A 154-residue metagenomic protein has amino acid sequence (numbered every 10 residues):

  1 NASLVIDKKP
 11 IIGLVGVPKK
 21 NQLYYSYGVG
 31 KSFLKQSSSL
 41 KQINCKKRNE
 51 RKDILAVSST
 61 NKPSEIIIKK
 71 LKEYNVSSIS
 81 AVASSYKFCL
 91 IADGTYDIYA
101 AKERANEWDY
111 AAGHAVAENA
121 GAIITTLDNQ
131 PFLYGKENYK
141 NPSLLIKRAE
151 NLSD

Functional and structural regions predicted by a protein language model:
N1-F33: DPxDG-like acidic metal-binding loop motif
K8, N21, S37-L40, N129: Detector for glycine-centered tight turns/loop "hinges" at secondary-structure junctions
I12, L55, D97-I98: Short, Asp-centered acidic motifs that coordinate Mg2+ and/or phosphate in catalytic or ligand-binding sites
P18, K62, A83-Y86, A105 (+1 more regions): Short beta->alpha linker loops
S32-Q36, I146-R148: Hydrophobic/proline-rich hinge and linker segments of small-molecule sensing/allosteric domains, predominantly
I43-I67, Y74-V82: Short loop->beta-strand "edge-of-pocket" segments that line small-molecule binding or catalytic clefts across diverse
K69-E73, F88-D154: Oxyanion/phosphate-interacting regions
